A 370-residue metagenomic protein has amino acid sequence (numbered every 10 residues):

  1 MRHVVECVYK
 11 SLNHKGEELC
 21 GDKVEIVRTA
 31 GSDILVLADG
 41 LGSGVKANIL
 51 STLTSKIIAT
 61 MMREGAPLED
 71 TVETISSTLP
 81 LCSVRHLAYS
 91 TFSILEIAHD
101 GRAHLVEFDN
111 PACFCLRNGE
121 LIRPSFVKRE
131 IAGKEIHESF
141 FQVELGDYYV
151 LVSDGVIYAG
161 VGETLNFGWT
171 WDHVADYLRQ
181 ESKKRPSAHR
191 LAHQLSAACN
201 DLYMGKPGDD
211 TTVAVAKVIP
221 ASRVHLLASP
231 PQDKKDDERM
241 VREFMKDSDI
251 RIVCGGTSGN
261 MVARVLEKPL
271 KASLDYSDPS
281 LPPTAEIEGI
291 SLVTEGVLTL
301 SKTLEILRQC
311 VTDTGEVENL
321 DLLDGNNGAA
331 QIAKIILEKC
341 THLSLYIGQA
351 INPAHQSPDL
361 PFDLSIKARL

Functional and structural regions predicted by a protein language model:
M1-L37: Juxtacatalytic helix/coil linker segments that couple regulatory or sensory modules to the catalytic cores
E17-A30, R123-G162: Acidic loop->beta-strand submotif enriched in PP2C/PPM serine/threonine phosphatases
C20, L50-G119, I136, A188-A216: Catalytic core of PPM/PP2C metal-dependent serine/threonine phosphatase domains
K23-S76, V150, G162-D172: Primarily the active-site beta-strand->alpha-helix module of PP2C/PPM metal-dependent phosphatases, and frequently
E25-V27, G31-A38, F141, H193-A197 (+1 more regions): Short, hydrophobic/aliphatic alpha-helical segments
A30-S43, E107, Q142-L165, A216 (+2 more regions): Conserved beta-strand-loop-short alpha-helix elements that form and flank the Mn2+/Mg2+-coordinating active site
Y158-R242, K246, K268-A272, Y276-Q356 (+1 more regions): C-terminal catalytic subdomain
M240-L266: Active-site beta-strand/loop microenvironment that shapes enzyme catalytic pockets
